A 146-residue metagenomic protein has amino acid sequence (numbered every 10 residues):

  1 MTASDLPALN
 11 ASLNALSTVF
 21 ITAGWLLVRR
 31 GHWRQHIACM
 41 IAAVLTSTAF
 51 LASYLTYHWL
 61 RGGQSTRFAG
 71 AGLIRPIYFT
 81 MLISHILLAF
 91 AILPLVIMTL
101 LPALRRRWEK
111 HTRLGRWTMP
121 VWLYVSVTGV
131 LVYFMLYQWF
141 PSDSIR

Functional and structural regions predicted by a protein language model:
M1-R146: Alpha-helical membrane insertion/targeting regions
